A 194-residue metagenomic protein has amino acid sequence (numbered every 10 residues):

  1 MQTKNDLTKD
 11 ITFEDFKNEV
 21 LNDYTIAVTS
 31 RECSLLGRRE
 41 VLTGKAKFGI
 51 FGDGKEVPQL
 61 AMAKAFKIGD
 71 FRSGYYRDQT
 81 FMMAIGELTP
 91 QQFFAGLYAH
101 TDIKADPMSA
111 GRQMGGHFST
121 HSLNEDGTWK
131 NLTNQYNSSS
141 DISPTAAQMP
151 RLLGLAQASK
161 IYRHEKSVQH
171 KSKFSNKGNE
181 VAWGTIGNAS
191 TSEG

Functional and structural regions predicted by a protein language model:
M1-K47, I68, Y76-D78: Cofactor-/ligand-binding subdomain signature composed of acidic, glycine-rich, tryptophan-containing flexible loops
R38-G194: Cofactor-binding active-site loop characterized by glycine-rich and histidine/acidic residues
